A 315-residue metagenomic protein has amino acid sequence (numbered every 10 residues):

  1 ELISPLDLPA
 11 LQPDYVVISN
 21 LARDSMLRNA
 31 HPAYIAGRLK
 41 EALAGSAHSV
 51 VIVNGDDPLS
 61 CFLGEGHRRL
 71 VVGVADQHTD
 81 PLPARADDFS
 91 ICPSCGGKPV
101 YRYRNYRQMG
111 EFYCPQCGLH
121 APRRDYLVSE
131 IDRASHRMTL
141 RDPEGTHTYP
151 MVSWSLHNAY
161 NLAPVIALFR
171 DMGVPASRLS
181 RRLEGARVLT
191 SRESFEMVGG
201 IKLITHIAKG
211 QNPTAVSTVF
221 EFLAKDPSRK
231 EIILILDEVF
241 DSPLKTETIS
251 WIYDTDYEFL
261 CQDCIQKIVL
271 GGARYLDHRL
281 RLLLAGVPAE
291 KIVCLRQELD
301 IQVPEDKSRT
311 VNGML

Functional and structural regions predicted by a protein language model:
E1, V17-S19, N54, G73 (+2 more regions): Short beta-strand segments
L2-L6, R23-S25: Conserved RecA-like ASCE ATPase "motif II neighborhood" in helicase/translocase motors
L2-S4, G55-L59, A273-L276: Short, polar loop motifs at secondary-structure junctions
L6-P9, G55, K225: Short, flexible loop motifs at catalytic/binding sites
L6-Q12, S60-H67, L280-L284: Short loop/helix-cap segments at secondary-structure boundaries that form the rim of catalytic
A10-L11, L43, Q262: A short, aliphatic-rich alpha-helical micro-motif
V17-I18, R23-I201, Q266: Acidic, Mg2+-coordinating active-site environments of NTP-dependent enzymes
F89, P93-G96, Y106-A121, A167-A176 (+1 more regions): ATP-dependent carboxylate-amine ligase
